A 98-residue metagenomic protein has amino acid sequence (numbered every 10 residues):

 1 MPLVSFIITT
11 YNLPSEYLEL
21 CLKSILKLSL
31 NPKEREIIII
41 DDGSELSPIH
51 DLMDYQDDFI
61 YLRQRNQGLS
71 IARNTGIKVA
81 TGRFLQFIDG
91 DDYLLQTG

Functional and structural regions predicted by a protein language model:
S5-T9, I38-I39, R63: Short hydrophobic beta-strand elements that form part of the catalytic alpha/beta core underpinning NDP-sugar/donor
I8-L20, L30, G43-L46: Active-site beta-to-alpha loop of glycosyltransferases that engages the nucleotide-sugar donor
K23-E34: Short, acidic, metal-binding catalytic loop of nucleotide-sugar glycosyltransferases
D41-I49, D89: A conserved acidic beta->alpha catalytic loop
L46-S47, D92-G98: Acidic donor-binding/catalytic loop of UDP-sugar-dependent glycosyltransferases, especially processive GT2
H50, Q64-A80: Glycine-rich, basic loop-to-helix element that forms the pyrophosphate-binding segment of sugar-nucleotide handling
R65, I88-G90: Catalytic metal- and UDP-sugar-binding loop of GT-A-like glycosyltransferases, i.e., residues flanking the conserved
L85: Short aromatic/hydrophobic "clamp" motif used to bind/position activated sugar donors
